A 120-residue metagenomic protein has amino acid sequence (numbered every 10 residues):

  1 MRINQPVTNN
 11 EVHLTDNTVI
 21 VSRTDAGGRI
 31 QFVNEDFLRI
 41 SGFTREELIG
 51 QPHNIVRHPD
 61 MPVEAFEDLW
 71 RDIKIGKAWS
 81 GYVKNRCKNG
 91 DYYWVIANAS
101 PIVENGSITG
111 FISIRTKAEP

Functional and structural regions predicted by a protein language model:
M1-D25, K117-P120: PAS-family sensory modules
T18, V63, D72-Y82: PAS/PAS-like sensory domains
V21, I30-Q31: Conserved hydrophobic beta-strand signature of PAS-family and PAS-like sensory domains
F37-L48: PAS/PAS-like sensory domain cap-loop motif
I49, P59-K74: PAS/Per-ARNT-Sim sensory domains
K84-N89, V103-E104: PAS-family sensory domains
N98-F111, T116-P120: Short loop/turn elements at sensory-signaling interfaces that couple input to output
